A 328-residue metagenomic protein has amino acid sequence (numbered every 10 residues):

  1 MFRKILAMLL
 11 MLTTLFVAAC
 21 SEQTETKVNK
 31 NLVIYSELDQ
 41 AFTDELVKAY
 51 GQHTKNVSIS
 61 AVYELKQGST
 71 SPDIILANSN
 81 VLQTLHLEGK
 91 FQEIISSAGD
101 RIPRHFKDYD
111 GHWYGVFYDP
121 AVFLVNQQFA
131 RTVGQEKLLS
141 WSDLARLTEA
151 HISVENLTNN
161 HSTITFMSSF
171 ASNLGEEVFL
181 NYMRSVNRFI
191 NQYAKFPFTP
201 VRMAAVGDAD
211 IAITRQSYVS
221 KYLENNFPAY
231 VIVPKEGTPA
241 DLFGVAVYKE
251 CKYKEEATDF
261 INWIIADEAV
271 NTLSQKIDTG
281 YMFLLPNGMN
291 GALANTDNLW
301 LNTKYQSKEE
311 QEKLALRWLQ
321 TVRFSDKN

Functional and structural regions predicted by a protein language model:
M1-N31, N328: Short, low-complexity disordered leader/linker segments with a strong preference for bacterial N-terminal type II
C20-E88: Early extracytoplasmic/lumenal segment of secretory-pathway proteins
E37-L38, T70-P72, N78-V201, A205-D208: Extracytoplasmic ligand-binding site segments that recognize negatively charged/polar headgroups
V81-H86, A205-P228: A ligand-binding cleft/hinge motif common to bilobed small-molecule-binding domains
R101-R104, D119, Y182-N187, Y193-A194 (+2 more regions): Periplasmic-binding protein-like
L124-F129, D241-Y253, T272-L273: A bilobed periplasmic-binding-protein/Venus flytrap-type ligand-binding module shared by bacterial periplasmic
Y248-Q306: Mature extracytoplasmic/periplasmic domains
L301-N328: Conserved C-terminal helix/tail region of periplasmic/extracytoplasmic solute-binding proteins
